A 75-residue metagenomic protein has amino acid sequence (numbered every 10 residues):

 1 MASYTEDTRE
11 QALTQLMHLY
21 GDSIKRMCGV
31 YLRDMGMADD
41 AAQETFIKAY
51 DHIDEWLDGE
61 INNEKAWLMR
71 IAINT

Functional and structural regions predicted by a protein language model:
A2-R26, V30: A short, charge-rich alpha-helical start-of-domain segment used by transcription regulators
H18, K25-G29, F46-D54, I73-N74: Short amphipathic alpha-helical interface segments enriched in basic and hydrophobic/aromatic residues, used as
D40-I47, D51, N62-N74: Structural recognition of an alpha-helix C-terminal capping motif at a helix-to-coil junction
E55-E60: Short alpha-helix-to-loop micro-motif enriched in aromatics/charged/Gly
